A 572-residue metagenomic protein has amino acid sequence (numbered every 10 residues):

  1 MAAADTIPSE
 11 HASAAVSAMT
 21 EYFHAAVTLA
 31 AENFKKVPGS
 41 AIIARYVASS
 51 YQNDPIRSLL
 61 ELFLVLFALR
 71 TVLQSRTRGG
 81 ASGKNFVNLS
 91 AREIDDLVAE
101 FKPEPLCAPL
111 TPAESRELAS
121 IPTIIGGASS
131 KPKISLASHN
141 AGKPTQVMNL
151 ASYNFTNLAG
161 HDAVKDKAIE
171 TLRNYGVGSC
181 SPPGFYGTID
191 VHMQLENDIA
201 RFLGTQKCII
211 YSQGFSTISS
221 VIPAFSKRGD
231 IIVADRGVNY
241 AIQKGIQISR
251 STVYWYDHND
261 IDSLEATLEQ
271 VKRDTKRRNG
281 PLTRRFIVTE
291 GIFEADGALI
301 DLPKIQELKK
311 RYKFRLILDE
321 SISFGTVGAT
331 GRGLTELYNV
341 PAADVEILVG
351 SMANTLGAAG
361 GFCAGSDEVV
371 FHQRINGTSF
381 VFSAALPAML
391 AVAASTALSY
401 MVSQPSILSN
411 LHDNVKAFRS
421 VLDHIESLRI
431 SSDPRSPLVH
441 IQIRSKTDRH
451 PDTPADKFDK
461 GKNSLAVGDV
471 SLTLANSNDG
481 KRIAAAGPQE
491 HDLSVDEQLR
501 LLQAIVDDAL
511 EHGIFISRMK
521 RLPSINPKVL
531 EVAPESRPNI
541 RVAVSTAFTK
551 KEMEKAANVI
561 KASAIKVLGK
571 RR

Functional and structural regions predicted by a protein language model:
A2-E10, T20-T28, N33-P38, I42-V177 (+1 more regions): N-terminal "arm"/small-domain region of PLP-dependent enzymes with the aminotransferase-like
V72, K165-Q213, A417: Conserved N-terminal alpha-helix of the aminotransferase class I/II PLP-enzyme fold
N154, H258-L318: Active-site phosphate-binding strand-loop segment of PLP-dependent enzymes
L158, S409-R419, S427-F515, M519-K550 (+1 more regions): Conserved PLP-binding catalytic core of the aspartate aminotransferase-like
Q213, A234-R250: Substrate-binding/gating loop at the entrance of the active-site cleft, primarily in PLP-dependent aminotransferase-like
V221-Y240: Conserved PLP-anchoring active-site segment centered on the Schiff-base-forming lysine
R228, I248-R250, D344: Short, structured coil segments at secondary-structure junctions
Y312-R315, I322, V327-D448, S494: Active-site C-terminal subdomain of aminotransferase-like
